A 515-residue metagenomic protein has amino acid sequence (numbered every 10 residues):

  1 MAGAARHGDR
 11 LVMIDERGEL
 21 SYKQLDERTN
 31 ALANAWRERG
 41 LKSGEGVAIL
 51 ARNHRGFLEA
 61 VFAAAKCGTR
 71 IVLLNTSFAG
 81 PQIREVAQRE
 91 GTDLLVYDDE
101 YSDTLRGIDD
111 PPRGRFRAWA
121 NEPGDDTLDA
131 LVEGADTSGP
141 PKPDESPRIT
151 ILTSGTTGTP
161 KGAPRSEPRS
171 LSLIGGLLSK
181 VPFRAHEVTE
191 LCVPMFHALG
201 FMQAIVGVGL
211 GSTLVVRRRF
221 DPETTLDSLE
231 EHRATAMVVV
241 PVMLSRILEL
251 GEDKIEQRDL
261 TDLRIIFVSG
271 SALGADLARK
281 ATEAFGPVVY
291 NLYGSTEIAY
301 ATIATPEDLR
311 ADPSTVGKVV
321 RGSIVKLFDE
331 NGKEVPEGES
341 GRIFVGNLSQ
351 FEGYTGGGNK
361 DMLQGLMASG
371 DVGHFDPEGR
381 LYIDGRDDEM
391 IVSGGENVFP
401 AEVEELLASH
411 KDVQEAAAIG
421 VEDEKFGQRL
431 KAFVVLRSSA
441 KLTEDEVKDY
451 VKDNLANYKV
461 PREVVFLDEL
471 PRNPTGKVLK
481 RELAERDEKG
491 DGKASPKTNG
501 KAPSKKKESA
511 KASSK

Functional and structural regions predicted by a protein language model:
D9, P123-D125, D129, E133-L152 (+3 more regions): Conserved pre-ATP/AMP-binding loop-to-beta segment of ANL
L11-H54, L58, F62, A79-R84: Conserved AMP-binding/adenylate-forming core of the ANL superfamily
S21-K23, R148-S172: Conserved AMP-binding A3 loop
D26-A31, G162-A185, S245-L248: Conserved structural elements of the adenylate-forming
G56, F78, Y97, D227-L229 (+8 more regions): AMP-binding/adenylate-forming catalytic core of the ANL superfamily
L171-V188, F196-A236, L250: Conserved AMP-binding/adenylation subdomain of ANL enzymes
G209, A234-V238, L250-D312, I324 (+1 more regions): Gly/Ser/Thr-rich phosphate-binding loop
K318-G322, K333-Q364, E396-V398: Conserved ATP/PPi-binding loop(s) of AMP-dependent carboxylate-activating enzymes
